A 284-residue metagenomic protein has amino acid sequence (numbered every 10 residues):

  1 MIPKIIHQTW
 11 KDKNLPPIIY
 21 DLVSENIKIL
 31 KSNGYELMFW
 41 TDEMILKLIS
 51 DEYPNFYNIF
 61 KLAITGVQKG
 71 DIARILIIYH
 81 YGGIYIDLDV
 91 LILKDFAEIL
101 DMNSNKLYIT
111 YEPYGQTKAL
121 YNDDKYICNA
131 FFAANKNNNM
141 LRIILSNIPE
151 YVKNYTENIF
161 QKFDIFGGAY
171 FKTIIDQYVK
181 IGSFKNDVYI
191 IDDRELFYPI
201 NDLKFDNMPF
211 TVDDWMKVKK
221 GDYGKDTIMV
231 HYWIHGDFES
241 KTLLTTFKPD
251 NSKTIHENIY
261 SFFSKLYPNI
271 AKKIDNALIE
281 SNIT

Functional and structural regions predicted by a protein language model:
M1-G70, I86-T284: Glycosyltransferase-associated regions of secretory-pathway enzymes, highlighting luminal stem/catalytic domains
D71-G83: Small-residue hinge/turn detector
